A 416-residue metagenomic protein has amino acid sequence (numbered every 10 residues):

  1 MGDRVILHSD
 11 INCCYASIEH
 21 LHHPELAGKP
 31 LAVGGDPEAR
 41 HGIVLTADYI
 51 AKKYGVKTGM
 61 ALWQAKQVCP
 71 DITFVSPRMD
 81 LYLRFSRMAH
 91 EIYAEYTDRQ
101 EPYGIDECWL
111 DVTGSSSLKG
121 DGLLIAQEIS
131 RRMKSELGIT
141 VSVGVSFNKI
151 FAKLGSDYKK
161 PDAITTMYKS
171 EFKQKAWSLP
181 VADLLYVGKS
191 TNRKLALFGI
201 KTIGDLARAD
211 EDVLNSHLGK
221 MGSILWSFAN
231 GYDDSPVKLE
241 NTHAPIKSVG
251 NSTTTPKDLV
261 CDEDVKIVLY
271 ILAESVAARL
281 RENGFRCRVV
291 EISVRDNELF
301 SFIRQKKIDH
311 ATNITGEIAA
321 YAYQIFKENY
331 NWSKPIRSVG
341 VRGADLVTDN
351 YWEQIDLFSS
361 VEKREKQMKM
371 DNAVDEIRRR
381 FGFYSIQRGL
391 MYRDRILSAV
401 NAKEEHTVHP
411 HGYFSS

Functional and structural regions predicted by a protein language model:
M1-S227, V237-E240, A278, R364-S416: Gly/Gly-Pro- and Ser/Thr-rich, intrinsically disordered tail segments characteristic of DNA damage-repair and tolerance
H8, D183, T191-I336: DNA-contacting surface of Y-family translesion DNA polymerases
C14, P37-R40, N297-F300, L346-D349: Short, charged/polar surface micro-motifs in flexible loops or helix N-caps
K29, V141, D162, R288-V290 (+2 more regions): Change "...and in nucleic-acid phosphodiester-cleaving endonucleases..." to "...and in nucleic-acid processing enzymes
Y103-E107, S146-K149, F285-V289, K334-S338: Short Gly/Ser/Thr- and Asp/Glu-enriched loop/turn motifs at secondary-structure junctions
C108-G114, I303-K306, E353-S359: Short, hydrophobic beta-strand segments
Y323-R380: C-terminal hydrophobic structural anchor segments that stabilize assembly/packing rather than catalytic chemistry
